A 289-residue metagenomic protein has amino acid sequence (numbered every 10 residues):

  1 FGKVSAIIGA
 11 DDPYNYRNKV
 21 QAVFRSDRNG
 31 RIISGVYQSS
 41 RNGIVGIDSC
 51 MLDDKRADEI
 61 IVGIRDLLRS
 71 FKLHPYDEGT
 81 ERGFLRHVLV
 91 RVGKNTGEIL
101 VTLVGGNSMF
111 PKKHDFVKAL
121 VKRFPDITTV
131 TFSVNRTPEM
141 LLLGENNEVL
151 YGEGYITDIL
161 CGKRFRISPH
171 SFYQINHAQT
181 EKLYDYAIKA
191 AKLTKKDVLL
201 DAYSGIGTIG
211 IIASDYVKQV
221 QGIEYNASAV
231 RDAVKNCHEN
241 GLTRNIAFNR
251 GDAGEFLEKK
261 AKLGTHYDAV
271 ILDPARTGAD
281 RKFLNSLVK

Functional and structural regions predicted by a protein language model:
F1-E148, L160, D185, K189-K196 (+2 more regions): SAM-dependent transferase fold signal centered on methyltransferase-like domains, encompassing both Class I
K112-K289: Rossmann-like S-adenosyl-L-methionine
